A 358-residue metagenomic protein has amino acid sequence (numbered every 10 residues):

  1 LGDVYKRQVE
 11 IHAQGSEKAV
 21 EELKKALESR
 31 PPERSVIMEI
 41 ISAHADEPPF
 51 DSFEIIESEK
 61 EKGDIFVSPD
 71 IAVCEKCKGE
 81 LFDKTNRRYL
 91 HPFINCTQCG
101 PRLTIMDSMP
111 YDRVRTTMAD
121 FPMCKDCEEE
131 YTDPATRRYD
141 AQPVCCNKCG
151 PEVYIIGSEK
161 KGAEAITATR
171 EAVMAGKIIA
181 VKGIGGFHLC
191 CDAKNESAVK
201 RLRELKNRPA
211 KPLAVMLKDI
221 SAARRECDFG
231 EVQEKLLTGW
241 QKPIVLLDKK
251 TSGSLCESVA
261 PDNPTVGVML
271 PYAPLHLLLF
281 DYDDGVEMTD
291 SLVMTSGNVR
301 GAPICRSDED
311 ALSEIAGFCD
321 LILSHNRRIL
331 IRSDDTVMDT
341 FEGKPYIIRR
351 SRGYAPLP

Functional and structural regions predicted by a protein language model:
L1-Y5: Short, small-residue-biased leader/transition segments that mark boundaries at the very start of proteins
K6-Q14: N-terminal alpha-helical targeting/anchoring segments
Q8, V20-L23: Accessory nucleic-acid engagement/destabilization modules that flank
Q14-V20: Helix N-cap motif at beta-to-alpha junctions
E22-R30: Short amphipathic alpha-helices in soluble, non-transmembrane regions that often serve as interface/regulatory elements
P32, E57-K60: Terminal, basic amphipathic appendages of nucleotide-handling enzymes
P32-F53: Conserved short beta-strand edge segments in small beta-sheet-based binding/regulatory domains
E59-P358: Active-site-adjacent structural elements in enzyme catalytic cores
